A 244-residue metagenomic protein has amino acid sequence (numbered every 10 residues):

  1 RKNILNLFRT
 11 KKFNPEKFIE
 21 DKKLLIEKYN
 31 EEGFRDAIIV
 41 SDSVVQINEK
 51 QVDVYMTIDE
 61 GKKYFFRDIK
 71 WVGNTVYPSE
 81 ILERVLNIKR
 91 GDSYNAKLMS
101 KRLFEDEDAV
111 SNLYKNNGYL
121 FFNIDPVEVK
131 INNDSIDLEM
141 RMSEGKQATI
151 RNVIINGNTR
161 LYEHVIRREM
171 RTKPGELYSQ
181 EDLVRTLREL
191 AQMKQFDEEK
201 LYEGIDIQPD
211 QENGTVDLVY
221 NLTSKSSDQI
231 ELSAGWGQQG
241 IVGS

Functional and structural regions predicted by a protein language model:
R1-V242: Periplasmic polypeptide-binding modules associated with outer-membrane biogenesis and secretion
